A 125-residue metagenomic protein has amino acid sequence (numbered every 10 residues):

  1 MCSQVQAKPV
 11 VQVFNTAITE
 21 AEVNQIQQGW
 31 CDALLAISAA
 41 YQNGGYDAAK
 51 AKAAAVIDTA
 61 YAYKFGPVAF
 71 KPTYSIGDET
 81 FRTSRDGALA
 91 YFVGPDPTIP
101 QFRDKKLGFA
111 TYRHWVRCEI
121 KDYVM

Functional and structural regions predicted by a protein language model:
C2-Y63: Short, low-complexity N-terminal intrinsically disordered segments enriched in polar/charged residues
V68-V124: Surface-exposed, charged secondary-structure patches
